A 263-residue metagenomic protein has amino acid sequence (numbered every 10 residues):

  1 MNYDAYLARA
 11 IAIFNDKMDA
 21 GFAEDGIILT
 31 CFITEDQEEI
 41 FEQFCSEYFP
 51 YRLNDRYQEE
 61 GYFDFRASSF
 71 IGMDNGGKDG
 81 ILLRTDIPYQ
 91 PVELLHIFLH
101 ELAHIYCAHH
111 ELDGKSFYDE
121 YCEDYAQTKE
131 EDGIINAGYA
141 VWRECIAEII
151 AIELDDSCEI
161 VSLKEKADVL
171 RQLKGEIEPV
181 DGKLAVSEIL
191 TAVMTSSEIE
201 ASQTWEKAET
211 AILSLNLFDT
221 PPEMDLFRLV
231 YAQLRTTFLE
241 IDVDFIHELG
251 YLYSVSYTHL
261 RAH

Functional and structural regions predicted by a protein language model:
N2-L29: Zn2+-dependent metallopeptidase catalytic core
I27-F65: An N-terminal, globular interaction/scaffold subdomain
Y51-E93: Active-site scaffold of zinc-dependent metalloenzymes
V92, A108-A140: Post-HEXXH active-site segment of zinc metalloproteases
H96-H109: Active-site recognition of the HExxH zinc-binding catalytic motif
Y125-V193: Metalloprotease/metallohydrolase-associated module, dominated by Zn2+-dependent proteases
A208-V230, L234: Long, charge-rich alpha-helical interaction segments
T258-H263: Conserved small/polar residues in nucleotide/adenosyl-binding loops
